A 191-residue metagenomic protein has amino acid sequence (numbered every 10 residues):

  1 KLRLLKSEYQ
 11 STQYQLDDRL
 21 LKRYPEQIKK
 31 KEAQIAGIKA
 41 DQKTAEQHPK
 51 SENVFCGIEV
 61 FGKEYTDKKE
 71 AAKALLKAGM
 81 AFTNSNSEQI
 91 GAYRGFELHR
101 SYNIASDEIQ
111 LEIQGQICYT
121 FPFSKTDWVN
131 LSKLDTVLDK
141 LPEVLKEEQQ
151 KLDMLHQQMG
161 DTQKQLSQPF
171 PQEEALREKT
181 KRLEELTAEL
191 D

Functional and structural regions predicted by a protein language model:
K1-F61: C-terminal accessory region of SF2 helicases/translocases
K1-Q15, A81-D191: Mid-to-C-terminal oligomerization/interaction "stalk" domains of large proteins
D41-L111: C-terminal helical accessory/scaffold domains
